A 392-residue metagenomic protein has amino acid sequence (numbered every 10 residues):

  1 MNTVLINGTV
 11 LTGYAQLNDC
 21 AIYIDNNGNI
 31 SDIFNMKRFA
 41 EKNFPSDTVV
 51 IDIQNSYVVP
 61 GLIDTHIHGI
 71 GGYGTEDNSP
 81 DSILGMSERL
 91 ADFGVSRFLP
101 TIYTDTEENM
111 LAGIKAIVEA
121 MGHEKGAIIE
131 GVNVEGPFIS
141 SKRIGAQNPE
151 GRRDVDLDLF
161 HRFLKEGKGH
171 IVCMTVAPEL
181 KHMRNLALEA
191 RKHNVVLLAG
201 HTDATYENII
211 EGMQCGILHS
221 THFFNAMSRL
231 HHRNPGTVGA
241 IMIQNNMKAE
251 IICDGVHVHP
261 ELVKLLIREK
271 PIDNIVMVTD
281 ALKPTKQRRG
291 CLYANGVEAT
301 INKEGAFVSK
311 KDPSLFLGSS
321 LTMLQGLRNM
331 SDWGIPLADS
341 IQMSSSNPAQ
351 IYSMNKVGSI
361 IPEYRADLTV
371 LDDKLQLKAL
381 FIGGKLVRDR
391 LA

Functional and structural regions predicted by a protein language model:
M1-V4, V10-V59: Histidine-rich, glycine-flanked metal-binding segment
V4, G61-I63, L198, M277-V278: Residue-level marker for buried hydrophobic side chains located in beta-strands that build the well-ordered beta-sheet
G8, Q350, I360-A392: C-terminal cap of metal-dependent C-N hydrolases
S56-N109: Metal-associated gating/positioning segment near the N- to mid-region
H66, V134, A190, S220 (+2 more regions): Conserved, mostly hydrophobic/aromatic
S87-H170: Divalent-metal coordination cores built from histidine and acidic residues
H161, K165-R288: Active-site core of metal-dependent hydrolases
A240-A249, I267-T279, T285-Y364, L368-L371: His/Asp/Glu-enriched, well-ordered alpha-helical/loop segment that forms or immediately abuts the divalent-metal
